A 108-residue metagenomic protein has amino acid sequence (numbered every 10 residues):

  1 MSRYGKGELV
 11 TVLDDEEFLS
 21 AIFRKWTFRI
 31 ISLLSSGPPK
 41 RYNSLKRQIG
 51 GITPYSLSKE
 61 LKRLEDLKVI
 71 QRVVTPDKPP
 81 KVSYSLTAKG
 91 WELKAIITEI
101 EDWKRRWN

Functional and structural regions predicted by a protein language model:
M1-E8, Q48: Recognition helices and adjacent regulatory flanks at domain boundaries
L13-S56, D77, S83: N-terminal helix-turn-helix DNA-binding core of bacterial DNA-binding proteins
L57, L61-L64: Basic amphipathic alpha-helical segments that dock to polyanions
K68: Glycine-centered, phosphate/nucleic-acid-interacting loop/turn motifs that mediate DNA/RNA or nucleotide
R72: Short beta-strand "wing" residues that participate in macromolecule-binding interfaces
P76-I97: Basic, amphipathic "hinge/linker" alpha-helix immediately C-terminal to the N-terminal HTH DNA-binding motif
E92-N108: Short, solvent-exposed amphipathic helices
